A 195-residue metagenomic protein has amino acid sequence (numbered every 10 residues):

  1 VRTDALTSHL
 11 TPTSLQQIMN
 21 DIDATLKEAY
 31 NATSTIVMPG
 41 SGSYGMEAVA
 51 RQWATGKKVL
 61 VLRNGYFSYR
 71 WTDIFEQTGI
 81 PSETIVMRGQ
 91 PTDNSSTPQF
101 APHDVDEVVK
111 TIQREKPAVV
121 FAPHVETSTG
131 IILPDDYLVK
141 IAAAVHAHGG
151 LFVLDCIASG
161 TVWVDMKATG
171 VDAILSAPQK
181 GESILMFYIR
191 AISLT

Functional and structural regions predicted by a protein language model:
R2-A48, Q52, R70-I74: Conserved N-terminal alpha-helix of the aminotransferase class I/II PLP-enzyme fold
R2-A5, S43-T195: Conserved PLP-enzyme active-site core in the AAT-like
